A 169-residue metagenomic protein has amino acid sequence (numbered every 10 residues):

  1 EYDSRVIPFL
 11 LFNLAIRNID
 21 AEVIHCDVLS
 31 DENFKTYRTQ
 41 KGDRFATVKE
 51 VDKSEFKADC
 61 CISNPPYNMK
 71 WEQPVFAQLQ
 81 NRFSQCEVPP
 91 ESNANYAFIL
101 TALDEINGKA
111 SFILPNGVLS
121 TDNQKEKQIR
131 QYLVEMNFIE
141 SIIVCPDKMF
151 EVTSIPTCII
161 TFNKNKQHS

Functional and structural regions predicted by a protein language model:
E1-S63, N68-E72, L114-G117, I129 (+1 more regions): Conserved S-adenosyl-L-methionine
I7, E22-H25, V88-F162: Conserved Class I SAM-dependent methyltransferase catalytic core
I16, A77-N81, K127-R130: Glycine-rich, phosphate-binding/catalytic loops in enzymes
A58-A97: Acidic, glycine-rich loop-and-beta core segments that form the ion-binding/anion-interacting portion of active sites
P65, F162-K164: C-terminal beta-strand of the catalytic ATP-binding
N165-S169: Polynucleotide-recognition surfaces of large bacterial nucleic-acid defense/processing enzymes
